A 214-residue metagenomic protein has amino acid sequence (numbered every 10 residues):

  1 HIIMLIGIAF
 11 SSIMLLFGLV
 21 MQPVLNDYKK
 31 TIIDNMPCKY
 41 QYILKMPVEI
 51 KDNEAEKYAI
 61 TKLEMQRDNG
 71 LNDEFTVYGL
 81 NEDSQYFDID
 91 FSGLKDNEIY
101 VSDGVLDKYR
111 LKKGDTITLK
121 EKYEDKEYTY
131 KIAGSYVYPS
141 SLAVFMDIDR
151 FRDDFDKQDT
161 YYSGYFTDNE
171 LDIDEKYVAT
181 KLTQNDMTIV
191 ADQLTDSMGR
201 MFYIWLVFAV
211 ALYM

Functional and structural regions predicted by a protein language model:
I2-L25, T195-M214: Hydrophobic alpha-helical transmembrane segments of multi-pass inner-membrane transport and secretion
P23, D27-M201, W205: Basic-flanked hydrophobic alpha-helices used for secretion and membrane insertion
